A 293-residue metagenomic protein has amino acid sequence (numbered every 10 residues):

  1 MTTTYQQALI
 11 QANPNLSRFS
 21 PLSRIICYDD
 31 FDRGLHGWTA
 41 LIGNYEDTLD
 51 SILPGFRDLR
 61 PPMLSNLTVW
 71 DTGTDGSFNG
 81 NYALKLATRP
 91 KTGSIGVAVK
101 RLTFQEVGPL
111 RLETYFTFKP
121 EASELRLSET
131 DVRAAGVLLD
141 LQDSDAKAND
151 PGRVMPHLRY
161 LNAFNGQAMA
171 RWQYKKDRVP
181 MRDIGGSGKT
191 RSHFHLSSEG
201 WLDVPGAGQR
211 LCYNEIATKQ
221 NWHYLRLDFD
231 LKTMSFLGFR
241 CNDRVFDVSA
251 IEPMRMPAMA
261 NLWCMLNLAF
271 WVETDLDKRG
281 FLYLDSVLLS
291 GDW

Functional and structural regions predicted by a protein language model:
M1-R57: Extracellular carbohydrate-recognition regions
D29-F31, L112-F116, V287: Short hydrophobic/aromatic patches on beta-strands that form ligand-binding or substrate-lining surfaces
F31, L112, N221-L231, L237-F239: Short tryptophan-centered beta-strand motifs in secreted/extracellular beta-sheet-rich domains of glycan-recognition
F31, L225, L282-L289: Extracellular beta-strand elements of beta-rich domains used for carbohydrate recognition/degradation or cell-matrix
W38-A83: Extracellular glycan-recognition surfaces and repeat-rich motifs
G73-L196: Secretory/extracellular carbohydrate-interaction modules and structurally similar beta-sandwich "look-alikes"
K100-L112, C212-N221, Y283: Extracellular/lumenal carbohydrate-interaction signature centered on repeated Trp-anchored short motifs
S249-D285: Flexible glycan-contacting loops in extracellular carbohydrate-active proteins
